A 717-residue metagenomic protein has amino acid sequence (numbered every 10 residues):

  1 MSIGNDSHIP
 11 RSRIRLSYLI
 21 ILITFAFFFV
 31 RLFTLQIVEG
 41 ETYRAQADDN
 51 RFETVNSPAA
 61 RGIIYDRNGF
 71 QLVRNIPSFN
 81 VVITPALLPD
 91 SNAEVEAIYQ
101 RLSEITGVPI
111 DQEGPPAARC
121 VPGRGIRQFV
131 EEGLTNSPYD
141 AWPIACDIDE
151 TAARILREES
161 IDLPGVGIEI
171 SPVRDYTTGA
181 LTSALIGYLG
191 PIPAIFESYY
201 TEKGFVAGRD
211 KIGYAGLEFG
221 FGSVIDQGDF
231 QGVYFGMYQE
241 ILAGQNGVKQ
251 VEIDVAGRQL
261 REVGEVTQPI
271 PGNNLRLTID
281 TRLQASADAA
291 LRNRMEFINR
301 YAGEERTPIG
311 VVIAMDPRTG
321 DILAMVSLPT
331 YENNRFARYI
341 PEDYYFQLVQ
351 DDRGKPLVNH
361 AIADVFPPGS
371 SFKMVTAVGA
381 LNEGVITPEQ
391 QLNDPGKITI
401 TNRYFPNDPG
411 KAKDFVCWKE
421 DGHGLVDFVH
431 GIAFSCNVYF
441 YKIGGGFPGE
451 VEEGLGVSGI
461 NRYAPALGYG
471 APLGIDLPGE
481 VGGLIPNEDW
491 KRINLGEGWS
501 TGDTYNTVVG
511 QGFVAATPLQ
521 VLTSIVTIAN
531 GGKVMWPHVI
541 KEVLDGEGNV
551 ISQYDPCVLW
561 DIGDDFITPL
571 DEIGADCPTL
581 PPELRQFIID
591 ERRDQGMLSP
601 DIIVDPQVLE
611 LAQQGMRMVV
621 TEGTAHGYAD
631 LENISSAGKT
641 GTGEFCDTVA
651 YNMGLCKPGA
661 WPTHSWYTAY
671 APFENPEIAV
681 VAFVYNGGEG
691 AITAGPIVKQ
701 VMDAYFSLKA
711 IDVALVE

Functional and structural regions predicted by a protein language model:
M1, A704, L708-E717: Intrinsically disordered, low-complexity Ser/Thr/Pro-rich tracts
M1-P269, T281, R292-V311, P317 (+8 more regions): Membrane-proximal periplasmic segments of bacterial cell-envelope enzymes, especially penicillin-binding proteins
V73, F79, I253-I270, I279 (+5 more regions): Beta-lactam-recognizing serine transpeptidase/beta-lactamase-like catalytic domain environment
L88, Q284, V365, G687-G688: Short strand->helix junction
V95, Y214, D280, Q284 (+2 more regions): Short, charged, low-complexity patches
N293-R300, Q350, M618-T621, S707: Conserved helix-loop functional segments at active or binding sites
D545, P696-L708: C-terminal, active-site-flanking charged/polar segments
